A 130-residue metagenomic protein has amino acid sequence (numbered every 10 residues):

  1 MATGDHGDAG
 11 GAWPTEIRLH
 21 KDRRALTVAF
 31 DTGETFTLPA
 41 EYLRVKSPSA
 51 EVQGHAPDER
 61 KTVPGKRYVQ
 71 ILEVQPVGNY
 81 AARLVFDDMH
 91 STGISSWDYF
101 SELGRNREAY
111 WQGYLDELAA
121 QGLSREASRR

Functional and structural regions predicted by a protein language model:
M1-R130: Motif-centric detector for short Cys/His coordination patterns
